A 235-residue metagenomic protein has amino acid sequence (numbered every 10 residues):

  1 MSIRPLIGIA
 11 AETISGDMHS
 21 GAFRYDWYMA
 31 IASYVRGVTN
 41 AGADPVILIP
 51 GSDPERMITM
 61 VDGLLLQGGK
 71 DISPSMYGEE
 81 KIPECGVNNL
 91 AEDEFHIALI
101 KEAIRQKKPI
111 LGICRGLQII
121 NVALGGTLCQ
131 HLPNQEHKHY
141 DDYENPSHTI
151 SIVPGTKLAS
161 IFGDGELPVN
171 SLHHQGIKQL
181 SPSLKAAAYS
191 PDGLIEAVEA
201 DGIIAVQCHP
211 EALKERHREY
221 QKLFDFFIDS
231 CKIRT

Functional and structural regions predicted by a protein language model:
M1-P109, V122, P133-P146, S151-F162 (+4 more regions): N-terminal beta1-alpha1 cap of cysteine-dependent amidohydrolase-like domains
G112, G116, N121, G125: Gly/Ala-rich beta-loop-alpha elbow adjacent to hydrolase catalytic centers
C114, H173, H209: Active-site glycine-centered loops adjacent to acidic/histidine catalytic or metal-binding residues that shape
L128: Primarily recognizes the serine-hydrolase "nucleophile elbow" in alpha/beta-hydrolase and SGNH/GDSL folds
P168-H174: Short catalytic/ligand-gating loop segments at beta-alpha or beta-beta junctions within enzyme catalytic domains
A200-I203: Beta-strand-turn-beta hairpins that frame and shape the catalytic cleft of phosphate-ester-processing enzymes
